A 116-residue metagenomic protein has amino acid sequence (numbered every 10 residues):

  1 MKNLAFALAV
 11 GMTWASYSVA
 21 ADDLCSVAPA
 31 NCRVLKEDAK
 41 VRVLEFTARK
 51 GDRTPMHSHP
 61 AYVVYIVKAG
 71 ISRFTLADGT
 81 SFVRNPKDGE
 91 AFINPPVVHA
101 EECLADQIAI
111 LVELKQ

Functional and structural regions predicted by a protein language model:
A5-A15: Bacterial N-terminal signal peptides
S18-A21: Boundary at the C-terminal end of the N-terminal hydrophobic targeting segment
A28-R53, A61-V64, V112-L114: A short glycine-rich, His/Asp/Glu-containing loop-to-beta-strand
L35, F46, R53-S58, T75 (+2 more regions): Short histidine-centered beta-strand/loop micro-motifs that create catalytic or ligand/metal-coordination sites
G51-T54, E90-E102: Histidine-centered metal-chelating micro-motifs
H59-D78: Glycine- and acidic-residue-biased ligand/ion/polar-headgroup-sensing regions
D78-P96: Short acidic-glycine-tyrosine-enriched beta hairpin
P96-Q116: Ligand-binding loop in jelly-roll beta-barrel domains
